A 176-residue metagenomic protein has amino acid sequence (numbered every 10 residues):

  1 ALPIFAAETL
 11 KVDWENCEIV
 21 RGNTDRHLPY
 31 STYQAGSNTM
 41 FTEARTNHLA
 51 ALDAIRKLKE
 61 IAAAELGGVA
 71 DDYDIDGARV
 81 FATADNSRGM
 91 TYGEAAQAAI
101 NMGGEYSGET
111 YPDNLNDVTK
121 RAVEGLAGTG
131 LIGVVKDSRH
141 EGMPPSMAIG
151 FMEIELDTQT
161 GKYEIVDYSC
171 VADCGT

Functional and structural regions predicted by a protein language model:
A1-T176: Cofactor-binding beta-sheet edge motifs in enzyme active sites
